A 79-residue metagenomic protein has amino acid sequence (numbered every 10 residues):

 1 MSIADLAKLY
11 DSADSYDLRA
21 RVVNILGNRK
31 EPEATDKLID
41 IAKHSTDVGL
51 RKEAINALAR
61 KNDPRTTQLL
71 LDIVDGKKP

Functional and structural regions predicted by a protein language model:
M1-S12, E31-K43, D63-D75: Amphipathic alpha-helical scaffolding segments comprising HEAT/armadillo-like alpha-solenoid repeats
S2-D5, D17, R21: Short acidic/polar alpha-helix capping motifs at helix-coil junctions
S15-D17, P32, D47-G49, P64 (+1 more regions): Alpha-helix N-cap/helix-start positions at coil->helix boundaries
V23, K30: Short, solvent-exposed interaction modules
T35, N56-A57: Intrinsically disordered, low-complexity segments enriched in polar/charged small residues
D40-E53: Short cationic/low-complexity microdomains
